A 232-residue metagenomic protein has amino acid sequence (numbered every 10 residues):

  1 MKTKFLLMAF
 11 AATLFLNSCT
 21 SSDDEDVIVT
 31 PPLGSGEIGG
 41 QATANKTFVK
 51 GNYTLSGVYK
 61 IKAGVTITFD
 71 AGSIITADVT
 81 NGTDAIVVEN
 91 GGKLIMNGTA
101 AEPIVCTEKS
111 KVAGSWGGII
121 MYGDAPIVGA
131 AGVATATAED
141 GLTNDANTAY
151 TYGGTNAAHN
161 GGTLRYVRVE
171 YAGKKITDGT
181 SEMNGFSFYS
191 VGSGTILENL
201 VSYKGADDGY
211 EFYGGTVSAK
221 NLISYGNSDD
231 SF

Functional and structural regions predicted by a protein language model:
M1-F5: Positively charged n-region of N-terminal signal peptides that target proteins for export
L6-F10: Sec-dependent N-terminal signal peptides
F15-S18: C-terminal motif of bacterial Sec signal peptides marking the signal peptidase cleavage site
T20-S231: Beta-strand/loop edge motif enriched in small/polar residues
